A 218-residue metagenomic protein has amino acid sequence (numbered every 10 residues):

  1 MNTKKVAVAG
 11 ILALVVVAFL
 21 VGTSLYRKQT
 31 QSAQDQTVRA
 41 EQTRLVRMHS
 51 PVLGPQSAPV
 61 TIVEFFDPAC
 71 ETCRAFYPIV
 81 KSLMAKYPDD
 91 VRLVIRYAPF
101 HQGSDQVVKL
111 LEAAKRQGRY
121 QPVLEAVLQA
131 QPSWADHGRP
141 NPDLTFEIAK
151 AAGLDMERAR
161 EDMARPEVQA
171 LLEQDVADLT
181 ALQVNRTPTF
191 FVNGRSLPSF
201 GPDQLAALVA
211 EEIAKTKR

Functional and structural regions predicted by a protein language model:
M1-T23, F146-R218: C-terminal cap of thioredoxin/glutaredoxin-like
Y26-E41: Ser/Thr/Pro/Gly-rich low-complexity linker/stalk segments immediately outside membranes or between
T43-V60, A85: A short beta-strand-turn-helix
R44-L45, A75, L171: Short secondary-structure boundary/capping elements
V46-P51, I79-K81, V176-D178: A generic local structural motif
P51-L53, W134, L197: Short clusters of hydrophobic/aromatic residues that line enzyme substrate/ligand-binding pockets
P55, E64, S199: Conserved strand-loop elements at the edges of beta-sheets that form or border functional pockets
A58, V63-A69, R74-K150, T180-N185 (+1 more regions): Structural alpha/beta surface segment adjacent to cysteine/selenocysteine redox centers across thiol/disulfide enzymes
